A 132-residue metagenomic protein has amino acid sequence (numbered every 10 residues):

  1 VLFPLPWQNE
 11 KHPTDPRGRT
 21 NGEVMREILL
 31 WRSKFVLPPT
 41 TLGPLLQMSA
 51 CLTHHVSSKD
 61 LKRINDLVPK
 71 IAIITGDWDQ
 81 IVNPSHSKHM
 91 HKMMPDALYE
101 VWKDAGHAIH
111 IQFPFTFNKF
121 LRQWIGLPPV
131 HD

Functional and structural regions predicted by a protein language model:
V1-S33, L46-S49: Helix-rich cap/lid subdomain of alpha/beta-hydrolase
S33-D60: Hydrophobic, aromatic-rich cap/lid helix
S49, A72, L98-E100: Structural signal for short hydrophobic segments within the conserved structured cores of catalytic domains across
D60-R63, H86-H89: A short acidic, amphipathic alpha-helical/loop segment
R63-V68, M93-M94: Short, conserved loop/helix-junction motifs that constitute active-site signature segments in enzyme catalytic cores
L67, I73-T75, D79: Short beta-strand/loop motif that positions the catalytic acidic residue of the alpha/beta-hydrolase fold
Q80-H86: Conserved alpha/beta-hydrolase "acid-adjacent" motif
K88, K92-D132: Catalytic active-site module of serine/aspartate enzymes centered on a nucleophile-bearing elbow/loop
